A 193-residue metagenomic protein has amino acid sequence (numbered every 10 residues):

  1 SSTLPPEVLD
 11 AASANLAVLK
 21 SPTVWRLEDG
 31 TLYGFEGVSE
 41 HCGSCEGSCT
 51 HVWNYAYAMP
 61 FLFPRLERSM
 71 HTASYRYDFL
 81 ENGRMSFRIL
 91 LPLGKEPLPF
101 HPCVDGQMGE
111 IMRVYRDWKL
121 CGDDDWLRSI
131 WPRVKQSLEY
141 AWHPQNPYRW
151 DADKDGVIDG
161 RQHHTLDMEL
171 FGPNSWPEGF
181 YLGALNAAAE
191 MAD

Functional and structural regions predicted by a protein language model:
S1-R149, D159-H163, P173: Substrate-binding groove/exosite segments of carbohydrate-active enzymes
W150-D193: Hydrophobic, small-residue-rich alpha-helical packing segments that form membrane-like cores
